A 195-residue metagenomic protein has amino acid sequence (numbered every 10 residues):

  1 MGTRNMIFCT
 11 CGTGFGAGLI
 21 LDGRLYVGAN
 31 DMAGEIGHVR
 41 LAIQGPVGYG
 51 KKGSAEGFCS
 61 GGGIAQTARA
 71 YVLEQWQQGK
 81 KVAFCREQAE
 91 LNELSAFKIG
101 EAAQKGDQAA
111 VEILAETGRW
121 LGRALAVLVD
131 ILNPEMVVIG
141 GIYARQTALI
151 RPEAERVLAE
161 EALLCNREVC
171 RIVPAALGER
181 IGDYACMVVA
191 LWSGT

Functional and structural regions predicted by a protein language model:
M1-G2, L25, I43-T195: ATP-binding/phosphotransfer module of carbohydrate and carboxylate kinases, centering on a glycine-rich
N5-T10, G16-G18: Short glycine-aspartate micro-motif
C11, A29: Fold-independent oxyanion-binding glycine-rich loops and adjacent beta-strand/coil segments at enzyme active sites
G12-G14, Y143-A144: Short glycine-rich anion-binding loops that position phosphate/pyrophosphate groups of nucleotides and phosphorylated
F15-G16, P46: Histidine-centered metal-chelating micro-motifs
G18-D22, Y26-G28, R40-A42: Short beta-strand-to-turn element immediately C-terminal to the catalytic PLP-Schiff-base lysine in fold type I
D31-M32, I150: Conserved catalytic-core motifs of eukaryotic protein kinase domains, centered on the activation segment
M32-G45: A short, polar/charged loop-to-alpha-helix boundary motif
